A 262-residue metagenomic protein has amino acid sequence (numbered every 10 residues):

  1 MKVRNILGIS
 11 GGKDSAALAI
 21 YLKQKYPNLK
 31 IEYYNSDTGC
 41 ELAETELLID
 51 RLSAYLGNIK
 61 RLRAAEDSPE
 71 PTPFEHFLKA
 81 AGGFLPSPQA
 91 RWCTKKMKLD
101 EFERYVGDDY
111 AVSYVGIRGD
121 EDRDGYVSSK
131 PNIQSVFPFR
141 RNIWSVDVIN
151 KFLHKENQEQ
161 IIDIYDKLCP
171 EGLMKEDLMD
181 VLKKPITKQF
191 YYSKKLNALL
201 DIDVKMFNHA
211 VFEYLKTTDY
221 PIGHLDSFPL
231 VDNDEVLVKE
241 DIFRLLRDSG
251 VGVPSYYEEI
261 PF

Functional and structural regions predicted by a protein language model:
M1-F262: Nucleotide-activated chemistry modules centered on ATP-dependent adenylation/adenylyltransferase
